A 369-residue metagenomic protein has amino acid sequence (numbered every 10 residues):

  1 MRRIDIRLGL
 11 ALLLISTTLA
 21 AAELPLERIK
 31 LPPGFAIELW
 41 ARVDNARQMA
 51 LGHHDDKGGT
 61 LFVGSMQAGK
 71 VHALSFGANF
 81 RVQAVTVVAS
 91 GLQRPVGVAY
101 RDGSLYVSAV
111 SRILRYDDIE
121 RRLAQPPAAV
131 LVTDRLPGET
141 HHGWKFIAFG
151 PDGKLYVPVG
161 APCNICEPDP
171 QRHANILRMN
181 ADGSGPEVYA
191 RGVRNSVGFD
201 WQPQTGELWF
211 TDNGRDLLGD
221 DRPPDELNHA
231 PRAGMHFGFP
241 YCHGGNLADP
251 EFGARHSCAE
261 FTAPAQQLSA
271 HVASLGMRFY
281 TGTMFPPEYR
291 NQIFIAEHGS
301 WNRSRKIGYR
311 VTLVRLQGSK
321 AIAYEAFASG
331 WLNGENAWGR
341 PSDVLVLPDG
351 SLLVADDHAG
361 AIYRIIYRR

Functional and structural regions predicted by a protein language model:
A22-P33, D56, W144, A161-N164 (+7 more regions): Beta-propeller domain segments
E38-M66, V272-F279, I295-A296: Beta-strand-rich domains and repeat architectures in extracellular enzymes and scaffolds, especially beta-propellers
L39-D44, T86-G91, V132-E139, V188-G192 (+2 more regions): Surface loop/turn motifs at the tips and blade-to-blade linkers of beta-strand repeat domains
M49, V98, I147, S196-F199 (+2 more regions): Hydrophobic core register within WD40 beta-propeller blades
K57-V63, S104-V107, K154-P158, E207-T211 (+2 more regions): Conserved beta-propeller blade signature
S65-Q67, V110-R112, D118, G160-P162 (+4 more regions): Short loop/turn segments immediately following the C-termini of beta-strands
A99, S111-G150, P158-P162, G185 (+1 more regions): Asp-box/WD-like beta-propeller blade repeats and closely related beta-sheet repeat scaffolds
L345-R369: Blade-level signature of beta-propeller repeat domains, shared across WD40, Kelch, NHL, RCC1 and BNR/Asp-box propellers
